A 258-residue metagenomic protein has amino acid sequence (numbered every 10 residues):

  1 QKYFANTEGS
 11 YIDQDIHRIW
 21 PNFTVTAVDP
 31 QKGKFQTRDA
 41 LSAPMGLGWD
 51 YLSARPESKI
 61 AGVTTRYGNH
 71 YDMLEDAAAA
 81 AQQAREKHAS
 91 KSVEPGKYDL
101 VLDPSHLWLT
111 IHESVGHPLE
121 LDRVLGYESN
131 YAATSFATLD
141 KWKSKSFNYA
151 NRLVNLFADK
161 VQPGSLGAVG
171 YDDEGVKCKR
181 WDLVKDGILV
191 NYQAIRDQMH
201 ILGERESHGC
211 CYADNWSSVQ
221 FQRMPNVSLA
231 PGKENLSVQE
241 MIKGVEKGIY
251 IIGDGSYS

Functional and structural regions predicted by a protein language model:
Q1, E94-L107, D159, P163 (+1 more regions): A glycine-rich phosphate-binding loop feature that marks nucleotide/adenosyl-phosphate handling sites
Q1-W20: Hydrophobic alpha-helical hairpins/lids featuring a short glycine-rich hinge
F4, S92, D173-V176: Short, glycine/acidic-rich beta->alpha junctions
F4-A5, A78-Q82, V161: Short linear interaction motifs
D15-I19, E94, N148-A150, F221: A short, structural micro-pattern
I16, H70-A77, A81, Y149 (+3 more regions): Generic structural signal for well-ordered, non-membrane alpha-helical segments in soluble metabolic enzymes
R18-R123, N191: Internal alpha/beta scaffold segment
E57-I60, S129-S258: Dual-mode signal for accessory low-complexity, basic/Gly-rich regions
